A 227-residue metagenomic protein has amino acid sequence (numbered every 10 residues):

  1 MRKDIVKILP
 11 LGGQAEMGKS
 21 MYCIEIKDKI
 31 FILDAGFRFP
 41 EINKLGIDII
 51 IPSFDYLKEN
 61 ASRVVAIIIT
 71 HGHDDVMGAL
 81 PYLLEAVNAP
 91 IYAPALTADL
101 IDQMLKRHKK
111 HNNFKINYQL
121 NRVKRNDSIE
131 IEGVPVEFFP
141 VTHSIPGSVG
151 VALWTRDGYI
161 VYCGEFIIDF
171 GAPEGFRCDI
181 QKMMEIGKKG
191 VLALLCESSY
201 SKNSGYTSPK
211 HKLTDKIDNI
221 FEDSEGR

Functional and structural regions predicted by a protein language model:
M1-I68, H73-R227: His/Asp/Glu-rich metal-coordinating catalytic cores of metallo-dependent phosphodiesterases/hydrolases acting on
